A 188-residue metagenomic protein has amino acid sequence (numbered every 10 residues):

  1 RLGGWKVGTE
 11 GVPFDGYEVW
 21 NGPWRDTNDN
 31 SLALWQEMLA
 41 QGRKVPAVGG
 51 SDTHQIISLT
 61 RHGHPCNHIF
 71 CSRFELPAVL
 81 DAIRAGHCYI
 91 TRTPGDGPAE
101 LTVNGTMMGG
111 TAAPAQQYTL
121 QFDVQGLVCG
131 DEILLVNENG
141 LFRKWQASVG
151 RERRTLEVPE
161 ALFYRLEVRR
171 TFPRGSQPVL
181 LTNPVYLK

Functional and structural regions predicted by a protein language model:
L2, W20-D26, Y118-D123: Short low-complexity stretches enriched in small and charged residues
L2-D15, T27-G42: Histidine/acidic residue-rich metal-binding segments in metalloenzymes
E10, F14-G22, I69-L76: Acidic, His- and aromatic-enriched active-site or binding-groove loops in soluble protein domains that engage sugars
Y17-D29, K44-H54: Active-site neighborhood of phospho(di)ester-bond hydrolases with catalytic His/Asp-centered motifs
Q41-P46, S51-K188: C-terminal functional module detector
